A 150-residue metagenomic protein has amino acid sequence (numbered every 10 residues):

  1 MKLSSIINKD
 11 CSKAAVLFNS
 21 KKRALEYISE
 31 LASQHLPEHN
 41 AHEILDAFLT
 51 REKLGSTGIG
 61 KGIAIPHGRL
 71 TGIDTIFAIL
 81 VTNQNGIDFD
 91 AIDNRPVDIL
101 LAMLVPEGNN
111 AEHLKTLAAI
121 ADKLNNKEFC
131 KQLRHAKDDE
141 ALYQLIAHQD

Functional and structural regions predicted by a protein language model:
M1-D150: Cytosolic covalent-transfer regions centered on His/Cys nucleophiles that carry phosphoryl or persulfide groups
